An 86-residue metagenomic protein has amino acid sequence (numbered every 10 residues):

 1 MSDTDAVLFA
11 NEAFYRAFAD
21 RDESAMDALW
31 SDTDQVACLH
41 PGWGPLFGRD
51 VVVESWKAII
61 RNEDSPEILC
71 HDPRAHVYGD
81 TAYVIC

Functional and structural regions predicted by a protein language model:
D3-R21: Short, aromatic-enriched amphipathic alpha-helices that serve as compact interaction elements
T4-D5, E23-Y78: A solvent-exposed, acidic/Ser-Thr-rich amphipathic alpha-helical stretch
V77-C86: A short hydrophobic beta-strand element
